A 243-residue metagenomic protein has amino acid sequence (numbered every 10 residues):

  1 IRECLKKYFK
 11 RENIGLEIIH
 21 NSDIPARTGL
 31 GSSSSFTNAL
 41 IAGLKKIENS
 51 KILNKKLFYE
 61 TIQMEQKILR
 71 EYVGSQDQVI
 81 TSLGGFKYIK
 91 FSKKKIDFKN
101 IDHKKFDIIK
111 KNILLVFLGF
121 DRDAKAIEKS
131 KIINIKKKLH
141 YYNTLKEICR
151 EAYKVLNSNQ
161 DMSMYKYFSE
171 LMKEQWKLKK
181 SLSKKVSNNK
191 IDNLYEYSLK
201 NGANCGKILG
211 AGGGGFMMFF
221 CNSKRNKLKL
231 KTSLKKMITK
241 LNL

Functional and structural regions predicted by a protein language model:
I1-R11, I47-L53, Y59-Y72, Q78-I208 (+1 more regions): C-terminal nucleotide
R11-E17: Short, flexible active-site-proximal loops enriched in glycine and acidic residues
E17-I24, L57-Q63: Short, glycine/charge-rich beta-strand/loop segments that flank catalytic centers and engage negatively charged groups
N21-G31, E65-V73: A short glycine/serine-rich beta->alpha loop
D23, G213, L241-L243: Residues that form or immediately flank small-molecule/cofactor binding pockets and catalytic motifs
R27-T37, G74-K87, G212-G214: FAD-binding core of FAD-dependent oxidoreductases, characterized by glycine-rich FAD pyrophosphate-binding loops
L30-N54: DPxDG-like acidic metal-binding loop motif
